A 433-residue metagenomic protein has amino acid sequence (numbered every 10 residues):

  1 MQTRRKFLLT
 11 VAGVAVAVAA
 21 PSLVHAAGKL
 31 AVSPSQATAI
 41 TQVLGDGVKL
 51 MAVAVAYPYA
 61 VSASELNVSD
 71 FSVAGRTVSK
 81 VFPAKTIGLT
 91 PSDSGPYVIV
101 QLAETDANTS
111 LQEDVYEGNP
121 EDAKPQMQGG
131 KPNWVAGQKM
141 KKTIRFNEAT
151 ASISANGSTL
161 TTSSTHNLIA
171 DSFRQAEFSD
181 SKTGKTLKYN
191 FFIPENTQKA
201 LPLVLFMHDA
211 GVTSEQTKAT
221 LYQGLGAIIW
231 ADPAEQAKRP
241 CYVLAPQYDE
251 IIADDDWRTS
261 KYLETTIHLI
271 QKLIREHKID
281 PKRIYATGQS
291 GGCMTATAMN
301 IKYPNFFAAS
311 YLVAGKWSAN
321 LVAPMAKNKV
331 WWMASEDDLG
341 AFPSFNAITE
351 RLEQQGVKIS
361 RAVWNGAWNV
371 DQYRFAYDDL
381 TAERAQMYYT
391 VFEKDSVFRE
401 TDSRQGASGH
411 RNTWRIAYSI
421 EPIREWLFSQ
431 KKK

Functional and structural regions predicted by a protein language model:
M1-A15: N-terminal secretory signal peptides and thylakoid transit peptides that target proteins across membranes
A27-A52, G75-L201: A domain-start/cap signature at the N-terminus of enzymes
A200-D209: Short beta-strand element of the alpha/beta-hydrolase
A210-E264: Active-site machinery of serine-nucleophile hydrolases
D254-Q289: Gly/Ser-rich "nucleophile elbow"/oxyanion-hole loop immediately N-terminal to the catalytic nucleophile in hydrolases
K282-M325: Primarily recognizes the serine-hydrolase "nucleophile elbow" in alpha/beta-hydrolase and SGNH/GDSL folds
W332-A334: Short beta-strand/loop motif that positions the catalytic acidic residue of the alpha/beta-hydrolase fold
E336-G340, K358-K433: C-terminal catalytic histidine-bearing segment of alpha/beta-hydrolase fold enzymes
